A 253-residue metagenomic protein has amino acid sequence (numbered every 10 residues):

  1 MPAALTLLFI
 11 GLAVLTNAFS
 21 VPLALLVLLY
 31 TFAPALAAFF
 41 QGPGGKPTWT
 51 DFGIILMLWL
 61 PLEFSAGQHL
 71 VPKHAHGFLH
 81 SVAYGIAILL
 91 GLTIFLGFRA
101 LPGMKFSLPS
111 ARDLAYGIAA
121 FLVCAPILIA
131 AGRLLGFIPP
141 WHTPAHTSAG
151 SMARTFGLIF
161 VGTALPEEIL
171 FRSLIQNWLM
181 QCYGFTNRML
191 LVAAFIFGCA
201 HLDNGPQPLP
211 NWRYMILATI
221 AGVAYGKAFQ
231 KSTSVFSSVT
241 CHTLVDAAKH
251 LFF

Functional and structural regions predicted by a protein language model:
M1, T6-F19, A38-W49, A149-T155 (+3 more regions): Short juxtamembrane and helix-loop transition motifs at transmembrane-helix boundaries in membrane proteins
A3-G97: Alpha-helical transmembrane segments in multi-pass membrane proteins
T6-L8, I54-S65, D113-A125, C182 (+2 more regions): Small-residue-rich segments of transmembrane alpha-helices in multi-pass membrane proteins, especially helix faces
S20, D51, W59, S65 (+5 more regions): Generic serine detector
A35-G45, R99-K105, E168-F171, Q176 (+1 more regions): C-terminal ends of transmembrane helices
Q68-T163: Juxtamembrane helix-loop-helix connectors linking adjacent transmembrane helices in multi-pass membrane enzymes
V123-F253: Transmembrane helix-loop-helix hairpins at the membrane interface of multi-pass integral membrane proteins
